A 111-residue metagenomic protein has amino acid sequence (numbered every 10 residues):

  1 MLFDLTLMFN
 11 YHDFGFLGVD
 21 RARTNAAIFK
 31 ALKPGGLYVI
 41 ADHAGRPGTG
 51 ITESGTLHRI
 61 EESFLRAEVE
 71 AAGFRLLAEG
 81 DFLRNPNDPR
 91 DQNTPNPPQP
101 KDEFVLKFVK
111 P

Functional and structural regions predicted by a protein language model:
M1-T6: A short acidic, Gly/Pro-enriched loop at the edge of an enzyme's catalytic core that lines a small-molecule cofactor
N10, D20-T24, E61-L65, F104: Stable alpha-helical elements in mature extracytoplasmic
Y11-G15, A44-G48, F82-N87: Solvent-exposed loop/turn segments at secondary-structure junctions within structured extracellular/periplasmic domains
Y11-L17, A27-I28, I51-T56, T94: Second-shell loop/turn segments in exported
R21-P34: A short glycine-rich, Lys/Arg-flanked "PGG" loop and its adjoining helix->strand segment in the class I
G35-A44: Conserved beta-strand signature within the Rossmann-like core of class I S-adenosyl-L-methionine
I51-L77: Conserved Class I S-adenosyl-L-methionine
D88-P111: Core SAM-dependent methyltransferase catalytic element
